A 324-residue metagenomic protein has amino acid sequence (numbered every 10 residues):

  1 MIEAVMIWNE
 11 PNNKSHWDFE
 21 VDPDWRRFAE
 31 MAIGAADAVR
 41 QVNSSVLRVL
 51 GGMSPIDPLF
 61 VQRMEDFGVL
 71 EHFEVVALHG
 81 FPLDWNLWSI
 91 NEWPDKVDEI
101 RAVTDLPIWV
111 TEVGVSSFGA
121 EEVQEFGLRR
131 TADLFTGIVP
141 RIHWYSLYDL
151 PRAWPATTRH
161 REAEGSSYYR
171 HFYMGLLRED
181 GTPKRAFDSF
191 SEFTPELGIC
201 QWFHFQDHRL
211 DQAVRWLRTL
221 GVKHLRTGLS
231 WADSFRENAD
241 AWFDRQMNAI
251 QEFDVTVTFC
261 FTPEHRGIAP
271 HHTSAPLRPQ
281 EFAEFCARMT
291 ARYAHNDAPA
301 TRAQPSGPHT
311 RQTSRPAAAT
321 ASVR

Functional and structural regions predicted by a protein language model:
M1-I56, V214-R324: Substrate-binding cleft and catalytic face of glycoside hydrolase catalytic domains, especially the flexible beta-alpha
E3-I7, R48-G51, E74-L78, I108-T111 (+4 more regions): Hydrophobic faces of well-ordered beta-strands that scaffold small-molecule active sites in alpha/beta enzyme cores
P23, A120-F126, R130, F135-V139 (+11 more regions): Aromatic-rich peripheral "rim/lid" segments of glycoside hydrolase catalytic domains that contact and position glycan
R26, L59-V123, D133-H143, D149-A153 (+3 more regions): Glycoside hydrolase catalytic-domain groove-lining segments
G34-V42, R63-G68, H72, E99-V103 (+9 more regions): Alpha-helical structural signal in soluble globular domains
G52-S54, H79-P82, G114, F203-F205 (+2 more regions): Residue-level signal for short, function-critical loop segments
I56-F60, D207-L210: Short, well-ordered alpha-helical microsegments
L83, F205-Q206, W231-S234: Short acidic, S/G/P-rich loop/turn micro-motifs used as interaction or catalytic elements
